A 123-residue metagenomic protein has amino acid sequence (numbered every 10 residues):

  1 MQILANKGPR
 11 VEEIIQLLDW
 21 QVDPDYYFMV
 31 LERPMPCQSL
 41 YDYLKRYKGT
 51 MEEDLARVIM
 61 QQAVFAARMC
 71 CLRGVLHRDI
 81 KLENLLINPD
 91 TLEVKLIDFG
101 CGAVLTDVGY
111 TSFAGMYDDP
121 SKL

Functional and structural regions predicted by a protein language model:
M1-E12: Structural motif at the C-terminus of the N-lobe alphaC helix and the adjacent alphaC-beta4 loop of the Hanks-type
Q16-Y27: Short beta-strand micro-motifs within the conserved protein kinase catalytic domain, predominantly in the N-lobe
P34-K45: Structural motif in protein kinase domains
K48-M51: Short secondary-structure edge/capping micro-motifs at helix/strand boundaries
I59-M60: Activation segment signature within eukaryotic-like protein kinase domains
A63-C70: Conserved hydrophobic alpha-helix
C71-N88: Catalytic-loop of the protein kinase fold
N88-D119: Activation segment/activation loop of eukaryotic-type protein kinase catalytic domains
